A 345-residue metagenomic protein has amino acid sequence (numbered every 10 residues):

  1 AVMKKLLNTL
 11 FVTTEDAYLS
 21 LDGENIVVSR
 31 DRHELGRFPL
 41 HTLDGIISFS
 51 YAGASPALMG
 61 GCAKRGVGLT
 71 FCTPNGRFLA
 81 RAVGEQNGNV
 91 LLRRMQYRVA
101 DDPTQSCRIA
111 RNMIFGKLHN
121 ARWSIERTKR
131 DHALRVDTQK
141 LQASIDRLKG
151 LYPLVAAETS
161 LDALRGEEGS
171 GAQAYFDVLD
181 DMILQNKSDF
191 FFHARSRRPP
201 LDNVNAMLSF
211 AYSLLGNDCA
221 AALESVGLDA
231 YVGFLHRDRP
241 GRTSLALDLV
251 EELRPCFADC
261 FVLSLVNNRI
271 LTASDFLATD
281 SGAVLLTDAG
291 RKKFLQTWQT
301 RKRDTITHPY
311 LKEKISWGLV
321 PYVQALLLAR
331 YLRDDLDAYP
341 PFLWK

Functional and structural regions predicted by a protein language model:
V2-L21, D31, R37, N89-K345: Active-site helix-to-loop segments that bind/position phosphate- or nucleotide-bearing substrates and donors across
V2-P74, G84: Terminal-proximal segments
T42, S50-W123: A surface-exposed, charged beta-strand/loop segment in the N-terminal or early-internal portion of soluble proteins
